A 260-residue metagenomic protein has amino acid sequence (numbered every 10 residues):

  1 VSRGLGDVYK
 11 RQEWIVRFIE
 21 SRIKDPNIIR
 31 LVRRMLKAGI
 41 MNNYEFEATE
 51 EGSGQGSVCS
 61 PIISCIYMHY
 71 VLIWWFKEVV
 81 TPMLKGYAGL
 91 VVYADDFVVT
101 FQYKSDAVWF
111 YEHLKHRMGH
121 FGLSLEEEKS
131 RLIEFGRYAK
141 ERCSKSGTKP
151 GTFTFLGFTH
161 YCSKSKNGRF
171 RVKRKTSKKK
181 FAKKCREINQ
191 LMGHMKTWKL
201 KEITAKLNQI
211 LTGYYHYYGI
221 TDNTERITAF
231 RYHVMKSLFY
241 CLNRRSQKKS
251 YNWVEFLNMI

Functional and structural regions predicted by a protein language model:
V1-Y9: Single conserved hydrophobic/aromatic residue that forms the stacking wall/gate of nucleotide- or nucleobase-binding
I23-K24, K115-L123: A common structural junction motif
I28, P61-F101, S105-R117: Active-site palm subdomain of RNA-directed nucleic acid polymerases
I29-E45: Reverse-transcriptase-like RNA-dependent polymerase core
K37, L125-T197: A conserved non-catalytic segment of reverse transcriptases and RNA-directed RNA polymerases corresponding to the late
E47-Q55, R171-K173, N189-I203, Y214-R226 (+1 more regions): Short, solvent-exposed helix-loop connector elements
T224-I260: A terminal-accessory region detector
